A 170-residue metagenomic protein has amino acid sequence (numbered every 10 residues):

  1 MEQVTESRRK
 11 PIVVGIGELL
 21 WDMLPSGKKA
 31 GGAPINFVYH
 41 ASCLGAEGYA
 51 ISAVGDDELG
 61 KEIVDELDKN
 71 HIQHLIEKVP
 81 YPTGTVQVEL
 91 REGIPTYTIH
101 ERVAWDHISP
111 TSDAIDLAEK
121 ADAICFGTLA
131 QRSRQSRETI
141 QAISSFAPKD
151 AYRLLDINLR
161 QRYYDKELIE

Functional and structural regions predicted by a protein language model:
E2-I72, V86: Glycine-rich phosphate/adenosyl-contacting loop at the front of the ribokinase-like
E2-R9, D113, T139-S145, L168: Short amphipathic alpha-helices and their capping/turn segments at secondary-structure boundaries
R9-K10, E119-K120, K149: Residue-level preference for short coil/turn positions at secondary-structure junctions
G15, I76, R153-L155: General beta-strand structural signal in soluble alpha/beta enzymes
S26-K28, H100-H107, Q131-R132, N158-Y164: Short, flexible loop segments at the rims of nucleotide/cofactor-binding pockets, characterized by
G27, G60-K61, T111, S136-E138 (+1 more regions): Conserved strand-to-helix beginnings and helix N-cap segments that scaffold or border functional pockets
E47-T128: Conserved N-terminal subdomain of the carbohydrate kinase-like
A123, G127-E170: Conserved beta-alpha-beta core of the PfkB/ribokinase-like small-molecule kinase fold
